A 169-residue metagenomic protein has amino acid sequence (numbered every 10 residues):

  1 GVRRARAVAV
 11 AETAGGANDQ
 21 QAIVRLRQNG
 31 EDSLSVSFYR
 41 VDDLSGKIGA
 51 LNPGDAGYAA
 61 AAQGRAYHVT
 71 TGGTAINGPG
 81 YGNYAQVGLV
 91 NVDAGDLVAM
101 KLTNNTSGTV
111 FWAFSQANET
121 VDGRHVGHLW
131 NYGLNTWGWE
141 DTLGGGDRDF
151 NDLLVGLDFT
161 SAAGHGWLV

Functional and structural regions predicted by a protein language model:
G1-N151, D158-W167: Extracellular distal adhesion/interaction modules in secreted or cell-surface proteins
